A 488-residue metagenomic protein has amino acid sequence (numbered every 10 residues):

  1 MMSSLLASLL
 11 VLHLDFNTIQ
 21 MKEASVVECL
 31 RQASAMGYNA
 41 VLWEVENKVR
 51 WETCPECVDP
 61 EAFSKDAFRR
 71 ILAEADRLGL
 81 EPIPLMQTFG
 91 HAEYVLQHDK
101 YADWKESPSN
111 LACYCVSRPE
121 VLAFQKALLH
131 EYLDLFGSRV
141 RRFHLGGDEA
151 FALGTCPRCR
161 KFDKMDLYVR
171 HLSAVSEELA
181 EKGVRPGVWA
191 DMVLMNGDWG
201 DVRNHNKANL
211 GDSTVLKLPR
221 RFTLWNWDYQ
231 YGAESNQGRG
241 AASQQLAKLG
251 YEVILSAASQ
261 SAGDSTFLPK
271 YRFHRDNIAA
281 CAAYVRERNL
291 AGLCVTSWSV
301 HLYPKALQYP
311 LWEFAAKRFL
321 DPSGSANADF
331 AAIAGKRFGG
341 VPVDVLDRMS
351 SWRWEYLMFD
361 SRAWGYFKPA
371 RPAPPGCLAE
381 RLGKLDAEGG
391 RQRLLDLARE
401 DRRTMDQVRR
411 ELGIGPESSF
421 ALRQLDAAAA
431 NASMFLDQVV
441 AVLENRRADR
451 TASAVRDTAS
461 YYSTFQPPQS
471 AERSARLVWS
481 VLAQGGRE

Functional and structural regions predicted by a protein language model:
M1-S4, K384: Short, low-complexity, intrinsically disordered N-terminal peptides in bacterial proteins
S3-G187, L255-A257, K270: Feature activates predominantly on carbohydrate-active enzymes
V26-S34, R70-A73, G79, L122-R142 (+1 more regions): Substrate-binding groove of N-acetylhexosamine-processing glycoside hydrolases
